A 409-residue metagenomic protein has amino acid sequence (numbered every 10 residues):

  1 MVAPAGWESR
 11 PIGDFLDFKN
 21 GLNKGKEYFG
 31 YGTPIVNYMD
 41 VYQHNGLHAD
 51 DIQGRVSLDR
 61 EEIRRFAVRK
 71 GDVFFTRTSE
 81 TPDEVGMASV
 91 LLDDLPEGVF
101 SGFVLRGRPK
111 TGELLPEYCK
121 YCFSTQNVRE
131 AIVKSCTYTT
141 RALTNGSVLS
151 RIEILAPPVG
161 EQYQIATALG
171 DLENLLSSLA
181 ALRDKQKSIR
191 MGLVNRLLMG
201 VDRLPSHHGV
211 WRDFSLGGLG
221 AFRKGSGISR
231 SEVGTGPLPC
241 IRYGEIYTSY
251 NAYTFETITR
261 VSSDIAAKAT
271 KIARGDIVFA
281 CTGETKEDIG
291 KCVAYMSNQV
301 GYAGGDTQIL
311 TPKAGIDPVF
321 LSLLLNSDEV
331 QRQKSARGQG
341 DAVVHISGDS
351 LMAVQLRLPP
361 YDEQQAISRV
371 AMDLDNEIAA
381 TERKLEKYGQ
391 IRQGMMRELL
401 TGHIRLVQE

Functional and structural regions predicted by a protein language model:
M1-L22, V159-G160, L204-S226, A353 (+1 more regions): Non-catalytic DNA-recognition/assembly elements of restriction-modification systems
M1-P4, Q164, D171-D213, R383-E409: Short amphipathic coiled-coil heptad-repeat segments
A5-E8, N23-K24, P96-L105, L114-E117 (+5 more regions): A short glycine-rich beta-alpha junction/loop motif
R10, M39, Q126, S147 (+5 more regions): Structural detector for helix-capping/boundary residues
P11-G25, D40-V73, G217-R230, G244-I277: Sequence-specific dsDNA recognition surfaces
N37, L58-S124, R242-G244, V261-D328: A short beta-sheet element
